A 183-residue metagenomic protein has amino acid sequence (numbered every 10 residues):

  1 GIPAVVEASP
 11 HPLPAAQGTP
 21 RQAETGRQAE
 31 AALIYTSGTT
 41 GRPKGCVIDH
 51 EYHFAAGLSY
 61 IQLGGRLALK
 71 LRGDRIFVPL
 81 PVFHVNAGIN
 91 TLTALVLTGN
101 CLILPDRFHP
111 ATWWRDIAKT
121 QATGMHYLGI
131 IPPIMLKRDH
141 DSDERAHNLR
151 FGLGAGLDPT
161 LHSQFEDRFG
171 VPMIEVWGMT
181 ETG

Functional and structural regions predicted by a protein language model:
G1-A15, E24, D141: Structural core segment of the AMP-binding/adenylate-forming
G1-A8, K44-V47, V78-P79, N100-R107 (+1 more regions): Short beta-strand->loop structural element characteristic of the AMP-binding/adenylate-forming
T19-Q28, L33-V78, T98-N100: Conserved adenylate-forming
Q22-T25, C46, F77-P81, P105-D106 (+3 more regions): Glycine- and other small-residue-rich loops at beta-strand/loop junctions that grip anionic moieties
E30, T36-T39, I76, V82 (+4 more regions): Conserved S/T- and glycine-rich ATP-binding loop of Class I adenylate-forming
F54-R75, F83-T123: Conserved AMP-binding/adenylation subdomain of ANL enzymes
L97, W114, K119-L128, L136-G183: Gly/Ser/Thr-rich phosphate-binding loop
H109, I131-P132: Alpha-helix capping/helix-boundary segments
